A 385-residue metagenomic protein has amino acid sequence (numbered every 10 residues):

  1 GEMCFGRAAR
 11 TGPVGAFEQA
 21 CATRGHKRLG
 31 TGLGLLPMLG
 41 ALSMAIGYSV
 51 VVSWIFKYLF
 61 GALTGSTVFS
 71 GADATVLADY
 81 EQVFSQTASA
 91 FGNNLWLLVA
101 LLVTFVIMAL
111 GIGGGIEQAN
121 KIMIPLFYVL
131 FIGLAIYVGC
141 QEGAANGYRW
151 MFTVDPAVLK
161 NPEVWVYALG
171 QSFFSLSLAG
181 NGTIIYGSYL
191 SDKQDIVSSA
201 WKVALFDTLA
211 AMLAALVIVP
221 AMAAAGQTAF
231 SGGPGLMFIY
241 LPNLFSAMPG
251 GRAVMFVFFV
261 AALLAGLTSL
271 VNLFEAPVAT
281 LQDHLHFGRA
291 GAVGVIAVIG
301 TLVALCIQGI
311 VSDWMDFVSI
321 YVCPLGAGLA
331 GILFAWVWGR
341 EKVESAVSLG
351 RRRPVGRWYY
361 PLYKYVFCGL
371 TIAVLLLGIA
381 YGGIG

Functional and structural regions predicted by a protein language model:
G1-G25, A221-G226, L333-G339: Juxtamembrane transmembrane-helix boundary signature
T11-L36, S49-G113, A145-V166, S231-F238 (+3 more regions): Inter-helical loop and helix-membrane interface segments of multi-pass membrane transporters/permeases
G40-S53, L176-G187, V203, A253-Q282 (+1 more regions): Membrane-helix boundary/coupling elements in multi-pass transport proteins
V52-A88, Y189-K193, S198, K202-A210 (+3 more regions): Helix-loop-helix connectors at the membrane interface of multi-pass transporters/channels
N94-L95, F206-L213, R252-M255, F259 (+3 more regions): Loop-to-transmembrane helix boundary motifs in multi-pass membrane proteins
E117, K121-L267, G291: Membrane-embedded translocation segments of transport machinery
L264-L273, V293-V303, S319-A346: Hydrophobic alpha-helical segments of multi-pass membrane transport proteins
L305-I307, S312-A335, P354-G385: A generic transmembrane alpha-helix motif of multi-pass inner-membrane proteins
